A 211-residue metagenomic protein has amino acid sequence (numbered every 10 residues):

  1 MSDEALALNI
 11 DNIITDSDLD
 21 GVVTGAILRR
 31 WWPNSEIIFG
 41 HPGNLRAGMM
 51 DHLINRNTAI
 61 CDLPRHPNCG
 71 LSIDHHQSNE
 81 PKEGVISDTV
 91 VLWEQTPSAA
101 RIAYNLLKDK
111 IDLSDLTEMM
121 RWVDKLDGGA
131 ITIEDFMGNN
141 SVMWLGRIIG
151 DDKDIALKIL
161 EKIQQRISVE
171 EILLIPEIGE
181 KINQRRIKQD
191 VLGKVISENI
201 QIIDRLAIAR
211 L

Functional and structural regions predicted by a protein language model:
M1-W144, G150: Replace "Mg2+/Mn2+-dependent" with "divalent metal-dependent
S2-E4, L8-I10, V23-T24, R29-S35 (+1 more regions): Hydrophobic helix-and-loop "lid/oligomerization" segment in the mid-to-C-terminal part of catalytic domains
